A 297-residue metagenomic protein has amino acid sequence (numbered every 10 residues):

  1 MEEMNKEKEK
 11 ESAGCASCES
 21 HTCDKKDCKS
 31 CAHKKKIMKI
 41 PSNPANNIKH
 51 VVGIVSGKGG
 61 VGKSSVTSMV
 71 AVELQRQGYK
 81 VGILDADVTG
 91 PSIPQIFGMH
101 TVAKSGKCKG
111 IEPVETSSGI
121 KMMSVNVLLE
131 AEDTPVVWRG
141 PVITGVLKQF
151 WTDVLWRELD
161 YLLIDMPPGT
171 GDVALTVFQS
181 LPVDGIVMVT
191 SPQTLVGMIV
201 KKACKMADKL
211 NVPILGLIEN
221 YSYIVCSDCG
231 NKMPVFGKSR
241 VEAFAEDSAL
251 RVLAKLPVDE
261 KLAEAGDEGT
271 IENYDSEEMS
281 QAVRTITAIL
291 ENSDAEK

Functional and structural regions predicted by a protein language model:
E2-K36, C204-K297: C-terminal lobe/tail of nucleotide-utilizing enzymes
N43-K49: Phosphate-binding P-loop
I48, G59, D85, I93 (+7 more regions): Residue-level signature of catalytic and energy-coupling elements of molecular machines, predominantly ATP/GTP-dependent
H50-V88, C204: Walker A/P-loop phosphate-binding motif and the immediately C-terminal alpha-helix
K80-G82, A86-E130, T144: Phosphate-binding loop that captures ATP/GTP phosphates
M123, M166, Q179, T285-I289: Glycine-rich phosphate-binding loops of nucleotide-dependent enzymes
L129-V177: Phosphate-binding/switch loop-helix module in NTP-utilizing enzymes
L155, A174-T194: Inter-motif core of Ras-like GTPase G domains
